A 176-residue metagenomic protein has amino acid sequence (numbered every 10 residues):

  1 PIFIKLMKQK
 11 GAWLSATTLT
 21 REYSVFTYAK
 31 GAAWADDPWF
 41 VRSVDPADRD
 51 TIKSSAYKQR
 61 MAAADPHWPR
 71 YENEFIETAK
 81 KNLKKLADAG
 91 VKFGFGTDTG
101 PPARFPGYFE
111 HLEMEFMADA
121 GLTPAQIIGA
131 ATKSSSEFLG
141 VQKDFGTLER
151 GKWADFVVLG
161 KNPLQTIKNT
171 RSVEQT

Functional and structural regions predicted by a protein language model:
P1-I2, E174-T176: Short, intrinsically disordered, charge-balanced linker/junction segments flanking boundaries in proteins
I2-A120: Active-site neighborhoods of metal-dependent hydrolases
E77, F105, T123-I128, E137-Q175: Acidic, glycine-enriched loop/beta-strand segments at the rims of small-molecule binding/catalytic pockets
A131-T132: Alpha-helical transmembrane segments of multi-pass membrane proteins
